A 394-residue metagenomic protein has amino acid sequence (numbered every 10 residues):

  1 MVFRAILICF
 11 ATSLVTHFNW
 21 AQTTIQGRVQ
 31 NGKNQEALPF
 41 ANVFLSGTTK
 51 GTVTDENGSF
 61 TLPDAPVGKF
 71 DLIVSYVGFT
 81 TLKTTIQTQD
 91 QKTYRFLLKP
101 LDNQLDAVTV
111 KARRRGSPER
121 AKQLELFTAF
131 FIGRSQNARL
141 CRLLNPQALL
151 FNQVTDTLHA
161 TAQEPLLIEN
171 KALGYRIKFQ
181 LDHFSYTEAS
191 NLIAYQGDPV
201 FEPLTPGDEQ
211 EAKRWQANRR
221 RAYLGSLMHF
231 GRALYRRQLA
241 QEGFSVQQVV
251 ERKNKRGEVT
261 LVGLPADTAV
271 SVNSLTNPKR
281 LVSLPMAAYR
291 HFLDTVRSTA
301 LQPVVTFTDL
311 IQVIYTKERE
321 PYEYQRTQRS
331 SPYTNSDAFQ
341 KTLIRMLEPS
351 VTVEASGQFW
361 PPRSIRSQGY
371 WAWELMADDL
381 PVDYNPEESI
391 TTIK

Functional and structural regions predicted by a protein language model:
M1-R28, V43: Bacterial Sec-dependent N-terminal signal peptides
I25, G32-G47: Short, ordered, surface-exposed loop/turn motifs in non-cytosolic proteins
I25-G32, G58-F60, F96, V108: A short, amphipathic beta-strand motif
A41-L45, L62, F70-L72, V110: Hydrophobic beta-strand segments
L45, I73-T84: A short, solvent-exposed loop/turn motif at the edges and junctions of modular extracellular/periplasmic domains
T48-S59: Short, acidic Ser/Thr/Gly-rich low-complexity loop/linker segments typical of extracellular and cell-surface proteins
T52, T80-Y94: Structured interaction patches on ligand/partner-binding surfaces of diverse proteins
Y94-K394: Surface-exposed, low-complexity/disordered segments and acidic/polar micro-motifs at processing/linker regions
